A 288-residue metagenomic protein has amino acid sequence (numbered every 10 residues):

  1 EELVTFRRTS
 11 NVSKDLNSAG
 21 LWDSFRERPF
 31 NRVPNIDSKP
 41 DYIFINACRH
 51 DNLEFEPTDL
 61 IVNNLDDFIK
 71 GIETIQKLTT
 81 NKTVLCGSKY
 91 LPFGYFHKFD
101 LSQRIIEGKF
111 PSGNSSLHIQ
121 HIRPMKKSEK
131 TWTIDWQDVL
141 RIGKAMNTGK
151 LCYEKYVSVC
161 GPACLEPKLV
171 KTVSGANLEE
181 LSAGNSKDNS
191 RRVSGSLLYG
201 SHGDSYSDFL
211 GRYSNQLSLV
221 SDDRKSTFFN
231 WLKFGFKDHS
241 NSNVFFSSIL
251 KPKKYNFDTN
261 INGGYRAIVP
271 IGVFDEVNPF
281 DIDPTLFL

Functional and structural regions predicted by a protein language model:
E2-L288: Buried, small/hydrophobic-residue-enriched core segments of structured protein domains
